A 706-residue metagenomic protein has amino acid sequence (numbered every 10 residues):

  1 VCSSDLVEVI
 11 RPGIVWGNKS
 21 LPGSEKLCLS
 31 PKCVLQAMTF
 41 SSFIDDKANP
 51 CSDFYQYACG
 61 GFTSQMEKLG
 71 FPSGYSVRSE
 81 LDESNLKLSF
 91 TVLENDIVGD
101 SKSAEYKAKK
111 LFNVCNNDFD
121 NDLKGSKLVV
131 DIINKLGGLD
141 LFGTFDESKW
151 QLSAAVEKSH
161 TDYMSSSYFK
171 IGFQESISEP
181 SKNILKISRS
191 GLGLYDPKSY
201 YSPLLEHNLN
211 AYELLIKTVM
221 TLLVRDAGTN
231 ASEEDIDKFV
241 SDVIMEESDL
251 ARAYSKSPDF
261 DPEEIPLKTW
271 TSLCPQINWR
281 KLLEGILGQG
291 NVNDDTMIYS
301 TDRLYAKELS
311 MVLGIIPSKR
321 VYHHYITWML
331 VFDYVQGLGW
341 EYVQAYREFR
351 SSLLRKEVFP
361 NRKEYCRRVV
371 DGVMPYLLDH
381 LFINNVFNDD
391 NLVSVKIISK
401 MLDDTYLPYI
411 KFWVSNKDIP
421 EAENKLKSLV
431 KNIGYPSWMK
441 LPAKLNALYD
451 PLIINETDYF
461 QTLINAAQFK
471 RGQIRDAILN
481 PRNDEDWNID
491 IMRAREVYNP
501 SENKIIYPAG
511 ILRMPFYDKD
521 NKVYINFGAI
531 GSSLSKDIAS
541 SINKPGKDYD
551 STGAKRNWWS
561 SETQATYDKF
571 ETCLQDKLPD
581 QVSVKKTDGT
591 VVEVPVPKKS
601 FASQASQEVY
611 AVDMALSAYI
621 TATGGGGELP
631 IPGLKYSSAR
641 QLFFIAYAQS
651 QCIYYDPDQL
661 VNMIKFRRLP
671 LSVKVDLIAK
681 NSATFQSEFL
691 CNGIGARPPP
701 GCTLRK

Functional and structural regions predicted by a protein language model:
V1-S3: Short, small-residue-biased leader/transition segments that mark boundaries at the very start of proteins
L6-S84: Signal-peptide-cleavage-adjacent N-terminal segments of secreted and extracellular proteins
L29, V243, D249, E264-K281 (+8 more regions): Intrinsically disordered, low-complexity linker/terminal regions across diverse proteins
F43-Q65, S199-L222, V414, V612-M614: Hydrophobic/aromatic-rich, well-ordered segments within soluble, folded domains that form packed cores
Y57, S188-S190, P508-G510: Active-site-proximal beta-strand/loop segments in catalytic clefts of secreted hydrolases
F62-E67, L194-Y195, P515: Short, solvent-exposed loop/turn elements at domain surfaces
G70-N95, T229-A253, N526-L534, K635 (+1 more regions): Short secondary-structure subsegments characteristic of cysteine-rich extracellular domains
K87-F412, P436-W438, N455, Y459 (+1 more regions): Noncatalytic, helix-rich "gating/capping" subdomain that lines the substrate-entry/channel surface of large enzyme
